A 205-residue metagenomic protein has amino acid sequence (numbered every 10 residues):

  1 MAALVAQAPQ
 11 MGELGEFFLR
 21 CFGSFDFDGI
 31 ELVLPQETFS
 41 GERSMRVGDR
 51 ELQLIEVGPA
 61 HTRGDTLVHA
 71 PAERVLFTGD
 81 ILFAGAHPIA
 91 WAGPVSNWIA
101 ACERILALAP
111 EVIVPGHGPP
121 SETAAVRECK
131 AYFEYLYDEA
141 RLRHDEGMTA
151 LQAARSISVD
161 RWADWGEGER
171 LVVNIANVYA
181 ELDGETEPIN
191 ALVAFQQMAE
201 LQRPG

Functional and structural regions predicted by a protein language model:
M1-E56, A72, C102, A109: Metallo-beta-lactamase
V5-A8, A109, A140, H144-M148 (+2 more regions): Sec/Tat-exported extracytoplasmic proteins
P9-D26, P59-D65, P71-E73, F77 (+2 more regions): Short N-terminal secondary-structure initiator segments
F25-P35, F39, V114-G118, L171-A191: Short flexible/disordered coil segments
P35, G41, F83-G85, R161: Glycine-rich, flexible loop/turn motifs
E37-T38, R43-R50, I55-P59, R63-G64 (+1 more regions): Charge-patterned, long linear interaction tracts outside catalytic cores
S44, E51-L142: Metallo-beta-lactamase
E146-G205: C-terminal regulatory/interaction regions
